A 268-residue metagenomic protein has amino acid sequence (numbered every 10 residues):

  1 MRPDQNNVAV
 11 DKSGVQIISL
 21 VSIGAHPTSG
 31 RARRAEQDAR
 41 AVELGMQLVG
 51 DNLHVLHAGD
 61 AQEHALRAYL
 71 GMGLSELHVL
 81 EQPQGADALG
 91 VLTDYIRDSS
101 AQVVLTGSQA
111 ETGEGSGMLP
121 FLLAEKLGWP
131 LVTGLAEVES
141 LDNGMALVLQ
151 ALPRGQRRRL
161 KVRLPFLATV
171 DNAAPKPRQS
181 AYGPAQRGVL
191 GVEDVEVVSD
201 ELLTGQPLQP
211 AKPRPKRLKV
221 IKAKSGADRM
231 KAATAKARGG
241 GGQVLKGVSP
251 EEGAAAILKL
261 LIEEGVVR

Functional and structural regions predicted by a protein language model:
M1-A58: N-terminal beta-strand-loop-alpha-helix module at the start of alpha/beta ligand-binding or catalytic domains
R2-K12, V138-R268: Electrostatically charged, flexible surface regions
I23-H26, Q109-E111, A173-A174: Short glycine-rich anion-binding loops that position phosphate/pyrophosphate groups of nucleotides and phosphorylated
V55-E63, Q243-V244: Metallocofactor- and cofactor-centric catalytic cores in central/energy metabolism, strongly enriched
E63-R97: A glycine-rich helix N-cap at a beta->alpha junction
S75, Q102-V103, P165: Conserved acidic residues
S108, T112-L131: Short Gly/Thr/Asp-enriched flexible loops that form oxyanion-binding sites at enzyme active sites
